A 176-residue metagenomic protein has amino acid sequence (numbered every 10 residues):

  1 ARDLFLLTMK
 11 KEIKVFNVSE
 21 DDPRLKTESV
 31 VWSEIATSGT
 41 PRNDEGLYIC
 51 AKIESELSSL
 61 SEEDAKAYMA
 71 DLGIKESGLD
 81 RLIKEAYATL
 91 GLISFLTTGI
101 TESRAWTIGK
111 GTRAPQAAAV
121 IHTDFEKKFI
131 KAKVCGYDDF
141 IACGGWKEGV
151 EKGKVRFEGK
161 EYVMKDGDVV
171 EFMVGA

Functional and structural regions predicted by a protein language model:
A1-K165, V170-G175: C-terminal-of-GTPase-core extension/linker across diverse P-loop GTPases
